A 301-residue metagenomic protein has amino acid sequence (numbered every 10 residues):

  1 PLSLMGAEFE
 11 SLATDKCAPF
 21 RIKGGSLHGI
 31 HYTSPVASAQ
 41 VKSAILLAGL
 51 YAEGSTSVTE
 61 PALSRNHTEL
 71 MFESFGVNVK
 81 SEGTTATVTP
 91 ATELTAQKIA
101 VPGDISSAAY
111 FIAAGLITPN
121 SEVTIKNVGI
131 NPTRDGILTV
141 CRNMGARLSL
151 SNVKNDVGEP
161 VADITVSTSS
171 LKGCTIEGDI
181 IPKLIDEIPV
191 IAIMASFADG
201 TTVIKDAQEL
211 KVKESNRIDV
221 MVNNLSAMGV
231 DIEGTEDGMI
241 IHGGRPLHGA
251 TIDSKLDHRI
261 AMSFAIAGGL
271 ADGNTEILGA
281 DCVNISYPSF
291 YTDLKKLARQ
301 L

Functional and structural regions predicted by a protein language model:
P1-L301: Structural preference for solvent-exposed beta-strand-turn elements and adjacent flexible terminal/loop segments within
